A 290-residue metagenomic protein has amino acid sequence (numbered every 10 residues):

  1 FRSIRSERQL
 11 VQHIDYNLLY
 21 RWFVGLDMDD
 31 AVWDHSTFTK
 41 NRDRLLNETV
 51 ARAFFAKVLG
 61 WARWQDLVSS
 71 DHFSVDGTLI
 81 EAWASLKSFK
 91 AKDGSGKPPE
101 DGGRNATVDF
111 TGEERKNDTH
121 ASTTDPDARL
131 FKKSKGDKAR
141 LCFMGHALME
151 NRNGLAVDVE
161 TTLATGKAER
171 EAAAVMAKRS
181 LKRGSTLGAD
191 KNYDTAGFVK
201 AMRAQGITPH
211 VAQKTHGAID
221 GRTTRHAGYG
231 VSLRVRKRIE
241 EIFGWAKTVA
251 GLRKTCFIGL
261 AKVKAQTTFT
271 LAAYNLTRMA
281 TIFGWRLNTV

Functional and structural regions predicted by a protein language model:
F1, Y274-R278: Short glycine/serine- and small hydrophobic-enriched flexible loop segments
F1-R8: A positively charged, amphipathic N-terminal helix/segment that binds anionic biomolecules
Q12-D15, V24-A201, F269, Y274 (+1 more regions): Polybasic low-complexity intrinsically disordered regions
L18-N41, P209-V211, G217-V231: Phosphate-backbone recognition surface of nucleic-acid-processing proteins
G94-P98, G102, T107, T186 (+1 more regions): Helix-centered, glycine/charged polyanion-binding patches within enzymatic domains that contact phosphate-containing
V249, R253-K254, A280-V290: A short, flexible helix-boundary coil/loop motif
